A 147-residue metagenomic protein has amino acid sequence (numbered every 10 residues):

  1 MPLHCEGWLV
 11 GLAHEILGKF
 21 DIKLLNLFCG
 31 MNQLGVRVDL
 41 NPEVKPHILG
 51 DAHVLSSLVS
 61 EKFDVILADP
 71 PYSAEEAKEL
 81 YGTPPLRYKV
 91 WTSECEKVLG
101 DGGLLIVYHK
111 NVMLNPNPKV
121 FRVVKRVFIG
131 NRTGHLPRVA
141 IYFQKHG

Functional and structural regions predicted by a protein language model:
M1-G147: Class I S-adenosyl-L-methionine-dependent methyltransferase catalytic core
